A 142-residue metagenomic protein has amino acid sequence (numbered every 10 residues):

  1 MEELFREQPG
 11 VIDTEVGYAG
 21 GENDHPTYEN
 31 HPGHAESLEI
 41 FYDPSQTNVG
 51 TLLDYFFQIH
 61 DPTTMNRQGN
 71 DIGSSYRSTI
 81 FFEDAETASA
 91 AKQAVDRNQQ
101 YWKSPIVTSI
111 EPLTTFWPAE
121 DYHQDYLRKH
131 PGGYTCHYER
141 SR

Functional and structural regions predicted by a protein language model:
M1-R142: Flexible coil/turn and secondary-structure edge motifs
